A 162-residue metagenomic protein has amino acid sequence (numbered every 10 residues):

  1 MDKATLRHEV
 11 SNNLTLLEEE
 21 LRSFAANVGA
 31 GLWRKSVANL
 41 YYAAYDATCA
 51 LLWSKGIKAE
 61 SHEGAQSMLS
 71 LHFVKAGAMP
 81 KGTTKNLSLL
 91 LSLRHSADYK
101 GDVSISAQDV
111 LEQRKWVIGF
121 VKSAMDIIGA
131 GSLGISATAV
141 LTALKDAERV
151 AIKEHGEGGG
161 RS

Functional and structural regions predicted by a protein language model:
M1-S162: Terminal alpha-helical segments
